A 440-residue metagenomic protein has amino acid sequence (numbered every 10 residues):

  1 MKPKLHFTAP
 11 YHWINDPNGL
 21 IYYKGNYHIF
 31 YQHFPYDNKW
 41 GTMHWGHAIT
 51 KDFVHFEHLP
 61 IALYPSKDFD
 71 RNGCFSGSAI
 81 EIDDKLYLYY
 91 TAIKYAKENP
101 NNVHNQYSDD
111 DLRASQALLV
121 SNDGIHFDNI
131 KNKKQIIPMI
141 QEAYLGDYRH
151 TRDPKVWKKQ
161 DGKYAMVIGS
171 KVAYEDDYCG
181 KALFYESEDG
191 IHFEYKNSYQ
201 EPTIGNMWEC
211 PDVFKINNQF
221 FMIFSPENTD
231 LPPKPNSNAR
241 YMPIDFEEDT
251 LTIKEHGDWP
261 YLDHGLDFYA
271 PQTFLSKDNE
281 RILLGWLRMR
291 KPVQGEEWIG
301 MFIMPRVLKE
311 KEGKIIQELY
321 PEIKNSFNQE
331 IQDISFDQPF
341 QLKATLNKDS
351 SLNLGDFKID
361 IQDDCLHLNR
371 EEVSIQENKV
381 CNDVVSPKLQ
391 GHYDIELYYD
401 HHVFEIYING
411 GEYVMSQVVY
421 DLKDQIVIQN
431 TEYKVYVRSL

Functional and structural regions predicted by a protein language model:
M1-D153, K158-I204, N217-H264, L287-N325 (+3 more regions): Beta-rich carbohydrate-recognition and catalytic domains
W208-P211, Y269-P271: Repeated scaffold domains used in trafficking and secretory/extracellular systems, primarily beta-propellers
P243-L440: Beta-rich accessory regions
